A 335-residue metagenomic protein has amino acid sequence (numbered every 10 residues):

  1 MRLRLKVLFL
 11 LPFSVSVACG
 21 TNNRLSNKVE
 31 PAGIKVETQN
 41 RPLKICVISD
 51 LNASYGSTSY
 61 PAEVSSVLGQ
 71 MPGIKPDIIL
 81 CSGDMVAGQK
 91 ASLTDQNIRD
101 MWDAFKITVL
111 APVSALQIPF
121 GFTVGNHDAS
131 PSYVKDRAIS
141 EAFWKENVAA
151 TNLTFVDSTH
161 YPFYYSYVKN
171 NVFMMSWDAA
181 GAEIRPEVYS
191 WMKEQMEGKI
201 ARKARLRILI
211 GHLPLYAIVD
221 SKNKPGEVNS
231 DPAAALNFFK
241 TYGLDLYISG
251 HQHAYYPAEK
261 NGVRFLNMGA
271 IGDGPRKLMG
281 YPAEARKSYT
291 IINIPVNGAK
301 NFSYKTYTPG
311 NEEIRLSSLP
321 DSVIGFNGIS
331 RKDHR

Functional and structural regions predicted by a protein language model:
M1-V7: Bacterial N-terminal signal peptides that target proteins for export
L8-S16: Bacterial N-terminal signal peptides
C19-R99: N-terminal active-site segment of His-dependent metallophosphoesterases
K28-G33, A91-A201, A234-A235, K240 (+4 more regions): Extended active-site neighborhood of metal-dependent phosphoesterases/phosphodiesterases
D50, G83-D84, G125-N126, H212 (+1 more regions): Active-site glycine-centered loops adjacent to acidic/histidine catalytic or metal-binding residues that shape
G69-I78, V113-P119, F173-M175, A182-L266 (+2 more regions): His/acidic metal-ligating clusters that form di-metal
Y256-R335: Binuclear metal-dependent phosphoesterase catalytic core
